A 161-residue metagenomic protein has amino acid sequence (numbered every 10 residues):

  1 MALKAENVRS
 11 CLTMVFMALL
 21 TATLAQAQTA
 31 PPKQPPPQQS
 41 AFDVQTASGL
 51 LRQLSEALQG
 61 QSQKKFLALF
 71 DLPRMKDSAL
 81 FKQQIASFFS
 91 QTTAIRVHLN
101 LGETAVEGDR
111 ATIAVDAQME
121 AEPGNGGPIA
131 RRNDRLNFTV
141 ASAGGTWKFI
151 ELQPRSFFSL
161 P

Functional and structural regions predicted by a protein language model:
M1-V8: N-terminal secretory signal peptides that target proteins for export/translocation
V8-R9, Q28: Intrinsically disordered, low-complexity Ser/Thr- and Pro-rich stretches
R9-L12, Q91, P123: Composition-driven detection of intrinsically disordered, low-complexity segments
C11-T23: Bacterial N-terminal signal peptides
A25-A68: Short, low-complexity N-terminal intrinsically disordered segments enriched in polar/charged residues
F42, S48-G49, Q63-V106, T112: Short solvent-exposed beta->alpha transition segments
G108-P161: Exposed beta-sheet edge and beta->alpha loop/turn motif
